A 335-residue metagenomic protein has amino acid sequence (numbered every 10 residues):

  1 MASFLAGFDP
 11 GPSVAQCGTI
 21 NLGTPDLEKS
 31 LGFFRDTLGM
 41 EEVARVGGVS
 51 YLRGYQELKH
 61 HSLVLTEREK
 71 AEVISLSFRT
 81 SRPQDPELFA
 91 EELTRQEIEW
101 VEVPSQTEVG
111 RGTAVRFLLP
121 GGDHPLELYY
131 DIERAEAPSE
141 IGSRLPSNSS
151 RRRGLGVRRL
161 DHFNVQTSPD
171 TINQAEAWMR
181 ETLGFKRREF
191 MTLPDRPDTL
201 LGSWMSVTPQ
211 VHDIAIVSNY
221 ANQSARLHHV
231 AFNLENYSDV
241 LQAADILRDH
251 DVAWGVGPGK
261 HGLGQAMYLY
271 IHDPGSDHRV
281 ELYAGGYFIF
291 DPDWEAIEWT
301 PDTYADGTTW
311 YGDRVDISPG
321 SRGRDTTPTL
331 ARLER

Functional and structural regions predicted by a protein language model:
M1-E28, V73-L76, P138-N173, L227-F232 (+1 more regions): N-terminal beta-strand motif that seeds the catalytic metal site of vicinal oxygen chelate
M1-R116: An N-terminus-focused feature that recognizes amino-terminal "leader" regions
A2-F4, G11-A15, P25, F34-E42 (+9 more regions): A broad, low-specificity signal for short, low-complexity segments enriched in glycine/proline and polar/charged
A2-P10, E91-G156, S203-W204, D251-R335: Vicinal oxygen chelate
P12, N21-K59, T167-V211, D245: Core segments of cupin and vicinal oxygen chelate
Q16-P25, R68-L93, T113-G121, L160-P169 (+2 more regions): Vicinal oxygen chelate
G32, S62, P86-L88, P138 (+3 more regions): Short acidic, gly/pro-rich beta-turn/loop elements at beta-sheet edges and active-site/ligand-binding grooves
E41-I74, F117, H124-I132, E189-A225 (+3 more regions): Conserved short beta-strand elements that form part of the metal-binding/catalytic scaffold of enzyme active sites
